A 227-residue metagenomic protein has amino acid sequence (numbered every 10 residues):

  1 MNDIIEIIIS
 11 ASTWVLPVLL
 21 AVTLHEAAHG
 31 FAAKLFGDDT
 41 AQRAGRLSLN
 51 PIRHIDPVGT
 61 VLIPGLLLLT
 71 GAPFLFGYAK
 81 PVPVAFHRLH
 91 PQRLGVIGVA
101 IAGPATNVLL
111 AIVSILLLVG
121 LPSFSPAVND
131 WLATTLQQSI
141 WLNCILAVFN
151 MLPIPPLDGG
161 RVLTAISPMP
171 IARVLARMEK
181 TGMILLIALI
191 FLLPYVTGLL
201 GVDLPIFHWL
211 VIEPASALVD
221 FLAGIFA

Functional and structural regions predicted by a protein language model:
M1-A227: Hydrophobic transmembrane alpha-helices and their immediate loop junctions in multi-pass integral membrane proteins
